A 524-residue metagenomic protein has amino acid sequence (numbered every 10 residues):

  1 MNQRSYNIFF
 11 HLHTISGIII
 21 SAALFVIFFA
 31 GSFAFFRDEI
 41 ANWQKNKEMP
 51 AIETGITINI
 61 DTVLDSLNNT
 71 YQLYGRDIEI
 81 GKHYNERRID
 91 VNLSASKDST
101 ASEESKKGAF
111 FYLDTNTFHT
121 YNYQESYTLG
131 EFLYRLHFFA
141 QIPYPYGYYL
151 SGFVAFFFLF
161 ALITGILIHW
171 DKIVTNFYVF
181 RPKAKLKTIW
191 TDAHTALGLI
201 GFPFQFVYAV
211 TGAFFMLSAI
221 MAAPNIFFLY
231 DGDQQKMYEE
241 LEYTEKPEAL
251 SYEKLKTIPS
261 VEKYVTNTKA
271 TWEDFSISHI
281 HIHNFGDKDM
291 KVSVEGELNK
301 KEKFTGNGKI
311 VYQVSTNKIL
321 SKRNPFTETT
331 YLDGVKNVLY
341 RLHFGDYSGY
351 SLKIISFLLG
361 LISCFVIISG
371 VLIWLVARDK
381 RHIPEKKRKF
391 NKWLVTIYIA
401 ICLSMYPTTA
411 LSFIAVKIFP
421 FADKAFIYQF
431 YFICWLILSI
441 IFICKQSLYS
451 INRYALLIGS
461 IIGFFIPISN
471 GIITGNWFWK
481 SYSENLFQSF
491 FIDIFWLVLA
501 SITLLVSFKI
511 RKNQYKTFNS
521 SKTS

Functional and structural regions predicted by a protein language model:
M1-I40, P145-D233: Internal alpha-helical transmembrane segments
N2-R4, I8-H11, G152-L199, F357-S404 (+2 more regions): Juxtamembrane interface at the cytosolic side of transmembrane helices
Q3, A23-F29, F33-Y134, F138: Juxtamembrane extramembrane loops of integral membrane proteins
D38-I80, Q235-S293, N299-F304, S315-N324 (+1 more regions): Membrane-proximal low-complexity regions enriched in glycine and acidic/polar residues
D98-F138, I163, K300-R341, F365-L372: Extended, hydrophilic extramembrane loops/domains of integral membrane proteins
F206-M221, M405-Y428: Alpha-helical transmembrane segments and their membrane-interface junctions in multi-pass membrane proteins
I401-I414, K424-I443, I458-I466: Generic alpha-helical transmembrane segments
L436-S524: Generic detector of multi-pass transmembrane helix bundles and their immediately adjacent loops in polytopic membrane
